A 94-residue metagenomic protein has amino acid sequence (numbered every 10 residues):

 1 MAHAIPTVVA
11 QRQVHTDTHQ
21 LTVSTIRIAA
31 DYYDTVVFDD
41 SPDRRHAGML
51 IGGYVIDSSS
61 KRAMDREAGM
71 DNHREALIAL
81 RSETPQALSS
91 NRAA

Functional and structural regions predicted by a protein language model:
M1-A4, R81-A94: Short intrinsically disordered terminal tails
M1-G48: Short N-terminal "domain-start" leader segments that mark the transition from disordered tails or signal peptides into
V14-H15, T22, I51, I78-R81 (+1 more regions): Compositionally biased amphipathic helical and low-complexity segments enriched in hydrophobic
V23-T25, S60, S90-N91: Compositionally biased regions
D31-Y33, A63, A79: Broad hydrophobic/π-residue packing in well-ordered secondary structure
G48-D71, E75, S82: A short, exposed loop/beta-hairpin motif centered on an aromatic-Gly-Thr core
